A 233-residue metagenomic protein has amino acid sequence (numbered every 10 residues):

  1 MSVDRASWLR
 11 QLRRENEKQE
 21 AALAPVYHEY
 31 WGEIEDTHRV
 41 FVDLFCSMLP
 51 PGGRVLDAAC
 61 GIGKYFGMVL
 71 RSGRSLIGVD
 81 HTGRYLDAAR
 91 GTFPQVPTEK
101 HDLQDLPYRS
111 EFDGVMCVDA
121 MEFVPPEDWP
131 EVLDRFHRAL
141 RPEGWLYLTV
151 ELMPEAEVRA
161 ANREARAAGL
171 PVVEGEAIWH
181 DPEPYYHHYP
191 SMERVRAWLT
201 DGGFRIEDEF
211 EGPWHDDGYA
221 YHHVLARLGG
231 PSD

Functional and structural regions predicted by a protein language model:
M1-R54, G61-P107, E131, W145-D233: Class I (Rossmann-like) S-adenosyl-L-methionine-dependent methyltransferase catalytic domain, capturing the SAM-binding
S110: Active-site charged/polar residues at nucleotide-handling catalytic sites that mediate phosphoryl, nucleotidyl
D113: Conserved acidic residues
M116: A conserved beta-strand element that flanks and buttresses the S-adenosyl-L-methionine
D119-A120: Short catalytic micro-motifs in class I SAM-dependent methyltransferases
F123-V124: A short His-aromatic
E127: Short beta-to-alpha loop/turn elements within the nucleotide-binding domains of ABC transporters
P130-P142: A short glycine-rich, Lys/Arg-flanked "PGG" loop and its adjoining helix->strand segment in the class I
